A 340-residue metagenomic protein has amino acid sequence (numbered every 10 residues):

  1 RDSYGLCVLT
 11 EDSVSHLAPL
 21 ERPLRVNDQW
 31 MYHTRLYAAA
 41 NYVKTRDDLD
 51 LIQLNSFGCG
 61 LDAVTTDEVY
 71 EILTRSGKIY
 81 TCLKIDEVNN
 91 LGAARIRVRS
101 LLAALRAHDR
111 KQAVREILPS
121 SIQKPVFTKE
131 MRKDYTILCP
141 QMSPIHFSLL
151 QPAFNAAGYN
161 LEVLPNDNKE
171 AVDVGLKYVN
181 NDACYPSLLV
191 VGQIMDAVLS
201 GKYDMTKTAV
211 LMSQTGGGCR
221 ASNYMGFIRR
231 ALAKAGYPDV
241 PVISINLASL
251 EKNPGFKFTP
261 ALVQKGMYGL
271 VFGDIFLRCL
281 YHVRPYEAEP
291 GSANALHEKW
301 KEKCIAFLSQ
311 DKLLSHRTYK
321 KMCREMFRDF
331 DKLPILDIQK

Functional and structural regions predicted by a protein language model:
R1-K340: An N-terminal assembly and electron-transfer interface module characteristic of large anaerobic redox and radical
